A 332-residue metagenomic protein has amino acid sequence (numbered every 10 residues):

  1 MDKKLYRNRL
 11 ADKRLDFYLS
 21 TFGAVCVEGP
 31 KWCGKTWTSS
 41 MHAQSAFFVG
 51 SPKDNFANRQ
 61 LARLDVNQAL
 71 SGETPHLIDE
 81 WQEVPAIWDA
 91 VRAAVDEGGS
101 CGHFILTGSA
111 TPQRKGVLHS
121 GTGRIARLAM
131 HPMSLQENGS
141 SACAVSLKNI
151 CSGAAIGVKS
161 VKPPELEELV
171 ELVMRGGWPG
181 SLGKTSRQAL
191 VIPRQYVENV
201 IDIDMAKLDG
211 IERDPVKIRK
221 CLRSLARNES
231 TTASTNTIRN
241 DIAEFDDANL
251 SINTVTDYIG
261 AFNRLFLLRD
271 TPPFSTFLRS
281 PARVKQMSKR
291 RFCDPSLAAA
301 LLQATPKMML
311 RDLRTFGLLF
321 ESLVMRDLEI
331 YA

Functional and structural regions predicted by a protein language model:
M1-D16: N-terminal pre-Walker A segment at the start of P-loop NTPase domains
V27: Hydrophobic anchor at the beta1->P-loop junction of P-loop NTPases
K35: Conserved lysine of the Walker
T38: Hydrophobic positions on the alpha1 helix immediately C-terminal to the Walker A/P-loop
A46-P75: Short glycine-rich substrate-engagement loop in P-loop NTPases that contacts/grips substrate
W88-P112, H119: Conserved catalytic/switch belt of AAA+ P-loop NTPases
K115-T231: Interdomain motor-coupling "hinge/lid" segment immediately C-terminal to the ATP-binding subdomain of NTP-driven enzymes
L182, S186-A332: Accessory nucleic acid-recognition modules appended to NTPase machines
